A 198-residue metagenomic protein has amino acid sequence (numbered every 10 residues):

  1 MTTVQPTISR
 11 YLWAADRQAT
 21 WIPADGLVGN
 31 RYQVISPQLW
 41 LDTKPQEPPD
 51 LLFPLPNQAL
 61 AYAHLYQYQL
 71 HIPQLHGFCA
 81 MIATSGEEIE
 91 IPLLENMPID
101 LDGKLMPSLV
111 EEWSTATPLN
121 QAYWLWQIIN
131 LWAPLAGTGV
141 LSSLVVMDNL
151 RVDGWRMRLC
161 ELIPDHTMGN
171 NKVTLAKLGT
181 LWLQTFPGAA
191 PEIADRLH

Functional and structural regions predicted by a protein language model:
M1-T2, Y62: Hydrophobic/aromatic-enriched cytosolic interaction surfaces used to assemble or bind macromolecules
T2-L39, M97, D102-M106, V110-H198: C-lobe/activation-segment region of protein kinase-like
T7-Y11, E47-F53, A63-L70, L125-Q127 (+1 more regions): Short linear motifs at secondary-structure transitions and domain/linker junctions
V28-L60: Long, low-complexity
P45-P54, Y68-Q69, A83-E90, R156-N171: Eukaryotic complex-assembly/interaction regions
F53-P92, A122, S142-V145: Conserved HxN/HPN-centered segment at the entrance to the catalytic loop of eukaryotic protein kinase-like domains
